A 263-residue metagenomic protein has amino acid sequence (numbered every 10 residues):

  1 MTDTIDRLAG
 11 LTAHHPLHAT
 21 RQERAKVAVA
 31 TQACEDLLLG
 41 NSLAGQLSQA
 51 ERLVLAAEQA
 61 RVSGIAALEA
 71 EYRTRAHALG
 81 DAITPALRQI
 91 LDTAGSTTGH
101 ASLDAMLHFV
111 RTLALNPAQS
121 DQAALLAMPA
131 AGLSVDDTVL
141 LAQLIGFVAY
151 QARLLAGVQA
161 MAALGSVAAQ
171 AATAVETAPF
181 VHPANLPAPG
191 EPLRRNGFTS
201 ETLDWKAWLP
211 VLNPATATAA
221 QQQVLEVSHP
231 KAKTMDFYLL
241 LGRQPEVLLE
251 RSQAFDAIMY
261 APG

Functional and structural regions predicted by a protein language model:
M1-G263: Hydrophobic alpha-helical segments
